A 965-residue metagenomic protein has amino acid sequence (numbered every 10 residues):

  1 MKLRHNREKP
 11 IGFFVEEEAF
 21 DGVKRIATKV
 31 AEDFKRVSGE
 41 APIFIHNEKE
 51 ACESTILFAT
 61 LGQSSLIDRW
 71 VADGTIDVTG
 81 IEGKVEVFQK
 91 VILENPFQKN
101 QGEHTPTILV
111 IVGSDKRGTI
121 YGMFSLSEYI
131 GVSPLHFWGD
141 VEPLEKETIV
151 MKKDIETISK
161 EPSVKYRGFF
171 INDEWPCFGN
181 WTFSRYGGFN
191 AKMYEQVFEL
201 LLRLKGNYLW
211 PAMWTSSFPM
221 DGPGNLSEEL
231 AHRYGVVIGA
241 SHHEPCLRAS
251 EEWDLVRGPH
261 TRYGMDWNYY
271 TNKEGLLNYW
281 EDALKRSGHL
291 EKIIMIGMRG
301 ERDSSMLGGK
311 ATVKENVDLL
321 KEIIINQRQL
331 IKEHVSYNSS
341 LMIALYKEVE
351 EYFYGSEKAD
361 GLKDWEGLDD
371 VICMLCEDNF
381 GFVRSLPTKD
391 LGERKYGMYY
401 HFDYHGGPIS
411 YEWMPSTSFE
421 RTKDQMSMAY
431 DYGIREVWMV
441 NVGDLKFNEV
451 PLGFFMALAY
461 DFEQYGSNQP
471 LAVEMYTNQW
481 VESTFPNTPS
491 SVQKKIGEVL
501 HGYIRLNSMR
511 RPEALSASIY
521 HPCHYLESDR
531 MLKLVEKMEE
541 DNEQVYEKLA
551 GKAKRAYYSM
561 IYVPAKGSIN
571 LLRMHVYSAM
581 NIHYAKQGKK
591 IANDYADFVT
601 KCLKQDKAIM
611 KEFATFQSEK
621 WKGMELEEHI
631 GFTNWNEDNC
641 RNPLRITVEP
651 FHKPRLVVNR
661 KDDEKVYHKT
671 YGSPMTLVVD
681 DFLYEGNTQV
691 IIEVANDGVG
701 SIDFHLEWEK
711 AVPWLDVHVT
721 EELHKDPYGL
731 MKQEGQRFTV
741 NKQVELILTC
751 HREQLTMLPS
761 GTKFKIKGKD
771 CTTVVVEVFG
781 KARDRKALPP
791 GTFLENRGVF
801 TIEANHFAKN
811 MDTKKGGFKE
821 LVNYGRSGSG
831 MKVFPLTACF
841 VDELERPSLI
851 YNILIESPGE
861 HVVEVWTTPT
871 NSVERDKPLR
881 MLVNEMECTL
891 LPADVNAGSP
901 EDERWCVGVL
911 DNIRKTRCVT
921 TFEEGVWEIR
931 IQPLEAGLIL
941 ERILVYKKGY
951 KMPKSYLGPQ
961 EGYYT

Functional and structural regions predicted by a protein language model:
M1-E161, S857: Contiguous, structured surface segment used for ligand recognition
V110-G113, N172-A191, N207-P219, V256-G275 (+2 more regions): The substrate-binding groove and active-site-proximal loops of carbohydrate-active enzymes, especially glycoside
S133-G187, K192-M213, R394-G397, K786-M811: An acidic-aromatic substrate-binding cleft motif
L144-K152, G222-N225, L230-R233, P259-E393 (+2 more regions): Gly/Pro-rich turn-and-neighbor structural signature
G188-W214, L226, L230-R233, V237-G239 (+1 more regions): Catalytic domains of carbohydrate-active enzymes, especially glycoside hydrolases
L202, N207-W210, L226, L375-G381 (+2 more regions): Structured mid-domain segments that build the active-site/substrate or prosthetic-cofactor binding neighborhood
L526-E693, D697, K763-F764: Histidine-centered catalytic/metal-binding microenvironments
V678, E685-T965: Extracytoplasmic
